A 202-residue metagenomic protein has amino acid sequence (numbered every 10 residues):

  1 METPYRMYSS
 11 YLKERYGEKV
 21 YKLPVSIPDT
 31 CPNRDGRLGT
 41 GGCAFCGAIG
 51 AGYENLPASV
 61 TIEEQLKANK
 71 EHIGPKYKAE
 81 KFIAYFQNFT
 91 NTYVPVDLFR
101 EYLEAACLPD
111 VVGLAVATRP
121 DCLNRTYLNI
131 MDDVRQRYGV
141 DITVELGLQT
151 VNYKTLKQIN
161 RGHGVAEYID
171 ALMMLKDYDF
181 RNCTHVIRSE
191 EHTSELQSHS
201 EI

Functional and structural regions predicted by a protein language model:
M1-I83: N-terminal [4Fe-4S]-dependent radical SAM core
C43, A105-V111, S198-S200: Structural recognition of alpha->loop->beta junctions
I49-N69, I73-V96, V111-L123, V140-Y168: Core AdoMet radical
I73-Y77, L103-P109, N129-D141, M173-D177: Acidic (Asp/Glu)-rich catalytic clusters
P95-E104, N124-R135, L156: Distinct, well-ordered alpha-helical segments
I187-R188: Short glycine/proline-centered loop/turn elements that form peptide/ligand docking sites
H192-I202: Single conserved hydrophobic/aromatic residue that forms the stacking wall/gate of nucleotide- or nucleobase-binding
